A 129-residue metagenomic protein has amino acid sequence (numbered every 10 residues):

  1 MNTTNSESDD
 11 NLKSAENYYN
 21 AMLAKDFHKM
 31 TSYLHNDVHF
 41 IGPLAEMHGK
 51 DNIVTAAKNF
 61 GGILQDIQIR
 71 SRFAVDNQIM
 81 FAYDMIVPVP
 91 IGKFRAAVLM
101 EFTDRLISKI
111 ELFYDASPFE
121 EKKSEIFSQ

Functional and structural regions predicted by a protein language model:
M1-Q129: C-terminal and inter-domain tail/linker signature
